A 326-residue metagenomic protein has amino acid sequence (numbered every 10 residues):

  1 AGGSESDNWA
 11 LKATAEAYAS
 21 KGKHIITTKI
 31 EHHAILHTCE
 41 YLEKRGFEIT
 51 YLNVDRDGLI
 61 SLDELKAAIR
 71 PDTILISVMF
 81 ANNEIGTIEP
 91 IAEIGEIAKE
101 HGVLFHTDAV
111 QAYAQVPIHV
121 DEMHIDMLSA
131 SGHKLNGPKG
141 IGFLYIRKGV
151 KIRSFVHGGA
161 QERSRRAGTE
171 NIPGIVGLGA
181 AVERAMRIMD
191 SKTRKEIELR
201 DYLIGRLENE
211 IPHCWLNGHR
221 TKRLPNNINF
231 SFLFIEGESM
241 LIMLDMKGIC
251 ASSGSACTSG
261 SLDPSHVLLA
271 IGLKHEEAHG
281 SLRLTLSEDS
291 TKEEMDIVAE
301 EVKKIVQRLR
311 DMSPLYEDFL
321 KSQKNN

Functional and structural regions predicted by a protein language model:
A1-N326: Pyridoxal 5′-phosphate
